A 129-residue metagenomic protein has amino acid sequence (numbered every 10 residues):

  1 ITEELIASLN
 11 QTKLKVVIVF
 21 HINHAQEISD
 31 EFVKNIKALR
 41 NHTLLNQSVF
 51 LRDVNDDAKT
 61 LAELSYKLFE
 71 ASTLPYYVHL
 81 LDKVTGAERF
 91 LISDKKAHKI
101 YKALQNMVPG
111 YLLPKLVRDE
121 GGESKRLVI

Functional and structural regions predicted by a protein language model:
I1-K96, I100-M107: Conserved AdoMet/S-adenosylmethionine-binding subsite of the radical SAM
H98-I129: C-terminal accessory regions of radical SAM enzymes
